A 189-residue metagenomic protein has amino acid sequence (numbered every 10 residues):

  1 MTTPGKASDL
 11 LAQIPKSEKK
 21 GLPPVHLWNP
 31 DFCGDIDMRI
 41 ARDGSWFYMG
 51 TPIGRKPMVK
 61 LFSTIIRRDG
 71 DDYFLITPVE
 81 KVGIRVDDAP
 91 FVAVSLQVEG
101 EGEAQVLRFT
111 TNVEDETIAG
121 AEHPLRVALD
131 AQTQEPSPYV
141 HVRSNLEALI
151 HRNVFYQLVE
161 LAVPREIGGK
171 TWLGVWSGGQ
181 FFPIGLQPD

Functional and structural regions predicted by a protein language model:
M1-D189: Long, non-globular segments of proteins
